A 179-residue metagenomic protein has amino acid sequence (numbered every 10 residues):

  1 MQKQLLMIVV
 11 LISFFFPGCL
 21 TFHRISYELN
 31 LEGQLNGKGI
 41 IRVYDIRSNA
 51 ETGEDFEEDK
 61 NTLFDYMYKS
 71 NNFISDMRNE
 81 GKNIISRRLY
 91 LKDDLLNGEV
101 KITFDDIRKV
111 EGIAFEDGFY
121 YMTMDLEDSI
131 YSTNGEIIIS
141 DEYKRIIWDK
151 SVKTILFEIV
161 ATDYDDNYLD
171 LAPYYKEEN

Functional and structural regions predicted by a protein language model:
M1-M7: Positively charged n-region of N-terminal signal peptides that target proteins for export
S26-E28, R88: Short, surface-exposed charged micro-motifs
L29-L35, I41-N49, I102-R108, D163: Beta-strand elements of well-folded, non-transmembrane domains
G39-K69, E136-I139: Post-signal-peptide N-terminal segment of Sec-exported extracytoplasmic proteins
N71-N179: Mature, soluble, non-transmembrane domains
